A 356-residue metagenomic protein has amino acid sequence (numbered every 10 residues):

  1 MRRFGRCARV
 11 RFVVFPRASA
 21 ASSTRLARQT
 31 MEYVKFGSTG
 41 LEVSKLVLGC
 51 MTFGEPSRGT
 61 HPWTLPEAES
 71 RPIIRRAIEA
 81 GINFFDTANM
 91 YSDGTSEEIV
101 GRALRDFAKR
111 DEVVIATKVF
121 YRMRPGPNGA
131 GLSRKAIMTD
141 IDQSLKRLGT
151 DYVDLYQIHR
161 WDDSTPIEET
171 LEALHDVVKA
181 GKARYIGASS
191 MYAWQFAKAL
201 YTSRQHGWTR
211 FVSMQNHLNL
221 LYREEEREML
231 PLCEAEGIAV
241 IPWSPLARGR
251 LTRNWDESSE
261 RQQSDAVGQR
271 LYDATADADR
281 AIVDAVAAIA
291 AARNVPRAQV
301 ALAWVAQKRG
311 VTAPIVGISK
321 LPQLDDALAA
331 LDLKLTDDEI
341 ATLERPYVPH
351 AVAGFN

Functional and structural regions predicted by a protein language model:
R17-V113: N-terminal binding-site loop/beta-alpha segment at the start of enzyme catalytic domains that lines or forms
Y33, D162-R345, F355: Beta/alpha (TIM)-barrel catalytic core signal, keyed to glycine-rich beta->alpha loops juxtaposed to Asp/Glu that bind
L48, T87, T117, L155-I158 (+4 more regions): Conserved beta-strand positions
G54-T60, R122-N128, L251, D326: A short acidic, helix-capping loop that chelates divalent metal ions and anchors anionic groups
W63-A77, G131-L148, F196-L200: Short, acidic/polar
A103-E112, L145-G149, V178, L200-H206: Acidic (Asp/Glu)-rich catalytic clusters
K146-T165: Active-site groove signature of glycoside hydrolases
